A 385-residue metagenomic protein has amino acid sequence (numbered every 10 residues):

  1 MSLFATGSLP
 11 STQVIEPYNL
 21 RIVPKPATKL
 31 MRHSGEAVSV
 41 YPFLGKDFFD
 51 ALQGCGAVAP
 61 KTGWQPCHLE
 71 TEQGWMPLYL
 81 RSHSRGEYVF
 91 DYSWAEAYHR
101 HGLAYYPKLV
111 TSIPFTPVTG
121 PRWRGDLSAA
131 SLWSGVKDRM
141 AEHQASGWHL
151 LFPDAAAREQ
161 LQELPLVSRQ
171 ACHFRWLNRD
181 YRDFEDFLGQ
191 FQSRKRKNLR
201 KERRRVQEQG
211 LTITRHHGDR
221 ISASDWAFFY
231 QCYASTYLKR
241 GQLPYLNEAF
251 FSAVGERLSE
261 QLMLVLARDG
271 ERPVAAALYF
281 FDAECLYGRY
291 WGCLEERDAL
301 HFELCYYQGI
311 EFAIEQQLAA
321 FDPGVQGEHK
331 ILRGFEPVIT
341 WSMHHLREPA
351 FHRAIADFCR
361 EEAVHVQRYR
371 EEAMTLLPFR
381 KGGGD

Functional and structural regions predicted by a protein language model:
M1-D385: N-acyltransferase acceptor-side catalytic subdomain
